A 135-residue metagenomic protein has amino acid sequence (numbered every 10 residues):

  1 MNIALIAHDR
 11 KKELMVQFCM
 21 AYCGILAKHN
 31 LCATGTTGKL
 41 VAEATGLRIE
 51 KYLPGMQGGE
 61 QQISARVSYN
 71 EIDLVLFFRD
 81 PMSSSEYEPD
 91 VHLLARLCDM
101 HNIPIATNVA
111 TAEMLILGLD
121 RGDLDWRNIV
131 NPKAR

Functional and structural regions predicted by a protein language model:
M1-A27: N-terminal phosphate-binding or glycine-rich loops at protein starts, especially the Walker A/P-loop of NTPases
K28-T37: Short internal beta-strands
N30, L47-G58, W126-I129: Short hydrophobic/aromatic-enriched beta-strand-loop microsegments
R48-K51, S68, L93-L94, R121-W126: Short, hinge-like loop/turn segments at secondary-structure boundaries
E60-M100: Mid-chain, well-packed structural core segment of small domains
A95-L115: Short, acidic/small-residue loops that bind anionic groups at enzyme active sites
A110-R135: Short, glycine-/small-residue-rich phosphate/pyrophosphate-handling segment
